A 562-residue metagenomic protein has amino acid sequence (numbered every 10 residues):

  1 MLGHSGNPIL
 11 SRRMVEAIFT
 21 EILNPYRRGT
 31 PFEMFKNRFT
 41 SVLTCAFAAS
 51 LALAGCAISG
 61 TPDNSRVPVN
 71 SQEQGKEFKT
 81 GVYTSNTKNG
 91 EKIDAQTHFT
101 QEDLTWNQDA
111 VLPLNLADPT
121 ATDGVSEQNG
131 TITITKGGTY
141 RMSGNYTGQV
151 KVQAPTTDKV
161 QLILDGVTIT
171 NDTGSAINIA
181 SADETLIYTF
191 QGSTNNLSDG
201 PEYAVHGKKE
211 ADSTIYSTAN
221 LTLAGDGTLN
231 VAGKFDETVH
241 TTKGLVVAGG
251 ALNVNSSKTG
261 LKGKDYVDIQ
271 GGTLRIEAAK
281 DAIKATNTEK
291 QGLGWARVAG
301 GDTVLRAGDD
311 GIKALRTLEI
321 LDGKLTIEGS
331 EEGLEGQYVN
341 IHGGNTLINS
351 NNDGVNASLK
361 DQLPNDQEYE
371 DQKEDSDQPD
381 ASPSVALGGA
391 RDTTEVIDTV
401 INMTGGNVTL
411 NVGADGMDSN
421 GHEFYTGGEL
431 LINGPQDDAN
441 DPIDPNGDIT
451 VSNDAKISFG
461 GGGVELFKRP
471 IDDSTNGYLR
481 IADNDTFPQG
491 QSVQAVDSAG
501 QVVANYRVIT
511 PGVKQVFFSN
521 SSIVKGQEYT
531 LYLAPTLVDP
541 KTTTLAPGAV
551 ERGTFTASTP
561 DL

Functional and structural regions predicted by a protein language model:
L2-G3, L23: Intrinsically disordered, low-complexity segments enriched in serine/proline and basic residues
G3-G6, G29: Residue-identity detector for glycine
S11-V42: Bacterial Sec-dependent N-terminal signal peptides
F35-L562: A composition-driven surface/loop motif
